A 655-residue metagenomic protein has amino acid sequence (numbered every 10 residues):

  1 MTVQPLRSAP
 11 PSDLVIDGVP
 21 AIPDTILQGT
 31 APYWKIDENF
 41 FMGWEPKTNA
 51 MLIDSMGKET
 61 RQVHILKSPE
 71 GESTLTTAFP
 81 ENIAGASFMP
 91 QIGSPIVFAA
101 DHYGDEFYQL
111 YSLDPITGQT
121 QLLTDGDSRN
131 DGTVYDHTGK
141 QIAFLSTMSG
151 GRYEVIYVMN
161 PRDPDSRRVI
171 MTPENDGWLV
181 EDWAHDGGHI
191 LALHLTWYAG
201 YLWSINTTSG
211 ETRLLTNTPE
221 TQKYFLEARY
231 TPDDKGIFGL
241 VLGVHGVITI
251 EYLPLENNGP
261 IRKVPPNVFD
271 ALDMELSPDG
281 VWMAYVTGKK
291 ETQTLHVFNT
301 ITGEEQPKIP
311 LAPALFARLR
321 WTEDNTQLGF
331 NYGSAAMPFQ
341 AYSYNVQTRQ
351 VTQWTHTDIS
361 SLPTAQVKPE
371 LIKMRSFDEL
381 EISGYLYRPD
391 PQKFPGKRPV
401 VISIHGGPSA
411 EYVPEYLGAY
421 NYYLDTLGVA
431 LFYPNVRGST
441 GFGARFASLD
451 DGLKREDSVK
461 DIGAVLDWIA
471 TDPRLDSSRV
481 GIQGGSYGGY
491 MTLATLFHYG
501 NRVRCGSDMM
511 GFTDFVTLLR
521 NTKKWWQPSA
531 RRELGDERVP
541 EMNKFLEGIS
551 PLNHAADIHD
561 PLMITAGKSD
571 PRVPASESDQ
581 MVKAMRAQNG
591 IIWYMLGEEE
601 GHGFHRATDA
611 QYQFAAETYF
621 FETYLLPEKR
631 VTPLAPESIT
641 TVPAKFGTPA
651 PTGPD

Functional and structural regions predicted by a protein language model:
T2-E38, P633-D655: N-terminal pre-domain segments of enzymes
A9-L27, M56-L75, S94-P95, A99-L122 (+9 more regions): Beta-propeller blade-edge and WD-like acidic-aromatic loop motif
K35-D54, P80-A99, L110, D127-M148 (+12 more regions): Conserved beta-propeller blade repeats
F107-Q109, E154-V155, T249, Q340 (+6 more regions): Short, solvent-exposed loop/turn and secondary-structure capping segments
L193, I205, L240, L253 (+14 more regions): Generic beta-strand/beta-sheet core signal
A199-G200, Q222, H245-I248, A271 (+16 more regions): Flexible loop/turn segments at secondary-structure boundaries
Q350, T355-S478, Q483-S486, R520-P528: Cap/lid segment of the alpha/beta-hydrolase catalytic domain
T426, Y433-D655: Active-site-proximal cap/loop segments of hydrolase catalytic domains
